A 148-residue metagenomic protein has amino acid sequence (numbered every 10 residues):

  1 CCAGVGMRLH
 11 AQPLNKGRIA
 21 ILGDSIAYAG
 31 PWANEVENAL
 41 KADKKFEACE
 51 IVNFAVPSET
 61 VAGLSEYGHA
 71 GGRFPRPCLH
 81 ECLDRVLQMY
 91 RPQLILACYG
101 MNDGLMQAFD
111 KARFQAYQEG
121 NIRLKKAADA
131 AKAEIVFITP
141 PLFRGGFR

Functional and structural regions predicted by a protein language model:
C2-L9: C-terminal segment of classical bacterial N-terminal signal peptides
P13-N15, N34-E50, E59-R148: Alpha-helical cap/lid subdomain in secreted, periplasmic, or secretory-pathway luminal O-acyl-processing enzymes
R18-P31, P57-V61: Catalytic nucleophile-elbow at a beta strand-turn-alpha helix junction centered on a G-D-S/GDSL motif, marking
